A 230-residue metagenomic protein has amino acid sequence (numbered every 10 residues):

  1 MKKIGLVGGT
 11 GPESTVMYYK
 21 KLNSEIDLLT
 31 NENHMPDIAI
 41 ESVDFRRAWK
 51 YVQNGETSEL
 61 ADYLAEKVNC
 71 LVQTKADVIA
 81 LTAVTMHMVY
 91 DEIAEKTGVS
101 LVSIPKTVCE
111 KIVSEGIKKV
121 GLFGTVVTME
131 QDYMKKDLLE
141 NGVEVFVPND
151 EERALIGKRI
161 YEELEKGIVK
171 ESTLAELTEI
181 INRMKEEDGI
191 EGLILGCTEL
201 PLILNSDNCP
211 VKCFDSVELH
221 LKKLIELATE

Functional and structural regions predicted by a protein language model:
M1-E230: Non-catalytic structural scaffold of enzyme domains
